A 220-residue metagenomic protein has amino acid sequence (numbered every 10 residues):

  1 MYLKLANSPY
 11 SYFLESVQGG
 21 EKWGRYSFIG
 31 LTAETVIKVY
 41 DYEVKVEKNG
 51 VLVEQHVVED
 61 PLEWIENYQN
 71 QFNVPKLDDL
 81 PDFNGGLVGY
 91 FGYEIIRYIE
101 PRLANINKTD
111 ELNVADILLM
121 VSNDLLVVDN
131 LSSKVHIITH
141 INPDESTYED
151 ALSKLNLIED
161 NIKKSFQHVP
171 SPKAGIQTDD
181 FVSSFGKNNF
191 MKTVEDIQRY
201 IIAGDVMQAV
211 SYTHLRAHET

Functional and structural regions predicted by a protein language model:
M1-R216: Extended alpha-helical targeting/anchoring segments, especially N-terminal organellar/secretory targeting helices
